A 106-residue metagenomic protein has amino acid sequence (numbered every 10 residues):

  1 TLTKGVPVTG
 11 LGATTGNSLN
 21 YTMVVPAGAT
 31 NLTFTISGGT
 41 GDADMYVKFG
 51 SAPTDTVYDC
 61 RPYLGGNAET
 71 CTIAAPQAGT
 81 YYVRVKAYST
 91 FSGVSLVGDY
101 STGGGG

Functional and structural regions predicted by a protein language model:
T1-T15, G106: Boundary/junction segments of secreted and surface-exposed precursor proteins
L11-V57, P76-T80, A87-F91, Y100-T102: Acidic, Ser/Thr/Pro-rich low-complexity intrinsically disordered segments
V57-G65: Solvent-exposed serine/threonine-rich low-complexity stretches and specific carbohydrate-binding patches
G66-P76: Beta-sandwich interaction modules
C71, R84-K86: Functionally constrained cores in energy, signaling, and assembly domains
S95-L96: Beta-sandwich strand segments
